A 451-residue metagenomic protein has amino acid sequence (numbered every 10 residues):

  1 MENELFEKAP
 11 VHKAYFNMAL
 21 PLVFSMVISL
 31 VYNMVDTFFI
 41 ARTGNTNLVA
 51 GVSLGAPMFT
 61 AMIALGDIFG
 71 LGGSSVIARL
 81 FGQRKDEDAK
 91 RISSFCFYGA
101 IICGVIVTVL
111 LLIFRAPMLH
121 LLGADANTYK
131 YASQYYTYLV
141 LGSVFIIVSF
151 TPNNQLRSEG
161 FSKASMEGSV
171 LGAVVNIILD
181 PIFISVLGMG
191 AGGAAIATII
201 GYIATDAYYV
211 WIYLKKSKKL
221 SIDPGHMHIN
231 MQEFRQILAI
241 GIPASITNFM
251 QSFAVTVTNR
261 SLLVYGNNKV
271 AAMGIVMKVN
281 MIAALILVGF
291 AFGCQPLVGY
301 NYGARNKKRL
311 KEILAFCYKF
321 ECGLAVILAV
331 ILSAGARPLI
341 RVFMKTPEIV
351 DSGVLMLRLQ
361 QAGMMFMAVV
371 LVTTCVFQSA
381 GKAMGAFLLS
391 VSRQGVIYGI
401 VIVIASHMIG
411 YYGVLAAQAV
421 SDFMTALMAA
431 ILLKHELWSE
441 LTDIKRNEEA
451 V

Functional and structural regions predicted by a protein language model:
M1-A19, I77-V144, V186-I242, V298-G363 (+1 more regions): Short alpha-helical transmembrane segments in multi-pass integral membrane proteins
E7-F38, R42-T43, P57-G72, V76 (+6 more regions): N-terminal transmembrane alpha-helices
N17-D36, Y138, G172, G201-T205 (+2 more regions): Transmembrane helical elements of multi-pass membrane transporters/channels
F24, I28, Y32, M62-G66 (+15 more regions): Residue-level hotspots within pore-lining transmembrane alpha-helices of multi-pass secondary transporters
V27, V31-A50, L119-A126, I182-M189 (+4 more regions): Helix-terminus/linker motif at the lipid-water interface of multi-pass membrane proteins
V49-V109, I146-S165, N259, A272-V330 (+2 more regions): Small-residue-rich hydrophobic transmembrane alpha-helices
A61-A64, N176-P181, D206-V210, I282-L285 (+3 more regions): Hydrophobic transmembrane alpha-helices of multi-pass small-molecule transporters
L139-R157, S165-A173, A194-A207, V288-A291 (+3 more regions): Short runs within selected transmembrane alpha-helices of multi-pass transporters and secretion channels
